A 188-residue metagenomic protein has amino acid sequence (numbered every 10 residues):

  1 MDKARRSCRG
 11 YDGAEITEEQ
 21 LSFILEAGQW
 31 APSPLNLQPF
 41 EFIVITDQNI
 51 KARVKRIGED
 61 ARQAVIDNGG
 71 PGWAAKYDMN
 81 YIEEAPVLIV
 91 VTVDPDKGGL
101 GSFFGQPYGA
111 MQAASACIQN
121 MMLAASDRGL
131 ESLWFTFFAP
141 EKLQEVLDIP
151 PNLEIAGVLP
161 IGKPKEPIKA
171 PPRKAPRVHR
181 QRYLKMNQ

Functional and structural regions predicted by a protein language model:
M1-C8, G157-Q188: C-terminal helix-cap and adjacent tail motif
M1-E15, Q20, A27: N-terminal targeting/leader regions
R6, Q48-N49, F138-E141: Alpha-helix/helix-capping structural signal
I24, G28, I89, P95 (+1 more regions): Small-aliphatic-rich amphipathic alpha-helix that forms the alpha element of a beta-alpha
P32-L35: Glycine-rich phosphate/pyrophosphate-binding beta-alpha loops
L37-A114: Glycine/small-residue-rich phosphate/adenosyl-binding loop
R62-I66, M79-Y81, D148-R173: A glycine-rich helix N-cap at a beta->alpha junction
P86-L88, S132, E154-A156: Structural motif
